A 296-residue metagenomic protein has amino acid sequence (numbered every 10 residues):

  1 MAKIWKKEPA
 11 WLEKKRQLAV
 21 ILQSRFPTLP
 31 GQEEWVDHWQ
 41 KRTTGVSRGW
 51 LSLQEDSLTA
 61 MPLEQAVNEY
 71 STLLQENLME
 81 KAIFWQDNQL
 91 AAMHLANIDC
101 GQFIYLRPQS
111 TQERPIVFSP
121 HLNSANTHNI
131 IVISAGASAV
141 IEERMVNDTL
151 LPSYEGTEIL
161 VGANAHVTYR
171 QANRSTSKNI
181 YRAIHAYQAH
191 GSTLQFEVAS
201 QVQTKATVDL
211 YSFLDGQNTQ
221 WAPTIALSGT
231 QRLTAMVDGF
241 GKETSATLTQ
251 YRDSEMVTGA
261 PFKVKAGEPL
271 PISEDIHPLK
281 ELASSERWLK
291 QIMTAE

Functional and structural regions predicted by a protein language model:
M1-L95, C100, F118: N-terminal amphipathic, basic helical "cap/leader" segment at the start of enzyme domains
A82-E296: Conserved beta-strand/loop scaffold segments within soluble protein domains that form the structured core and edges
